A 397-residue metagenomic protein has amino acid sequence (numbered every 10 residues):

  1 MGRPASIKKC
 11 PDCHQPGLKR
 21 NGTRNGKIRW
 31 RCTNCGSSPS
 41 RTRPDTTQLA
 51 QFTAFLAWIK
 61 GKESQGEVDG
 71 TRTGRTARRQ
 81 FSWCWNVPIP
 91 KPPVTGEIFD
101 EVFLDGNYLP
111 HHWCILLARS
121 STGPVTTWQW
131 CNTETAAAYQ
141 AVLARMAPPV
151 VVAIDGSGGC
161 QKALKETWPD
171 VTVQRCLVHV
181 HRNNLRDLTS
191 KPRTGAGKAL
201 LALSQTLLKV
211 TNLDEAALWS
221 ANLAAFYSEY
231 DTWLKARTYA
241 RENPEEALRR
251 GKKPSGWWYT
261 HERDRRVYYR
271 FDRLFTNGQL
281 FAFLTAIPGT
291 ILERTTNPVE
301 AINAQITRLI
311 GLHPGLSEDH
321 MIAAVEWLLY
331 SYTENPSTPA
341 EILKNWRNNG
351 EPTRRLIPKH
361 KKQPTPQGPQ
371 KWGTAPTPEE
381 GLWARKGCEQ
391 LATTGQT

Functional and structural regions predicted by a protein language model:
M1-K8: A broadly conserved sequence feature marking short terminus-proximal activation segments in nucleic acid-centric
G2, R24-K27, R31, S38-R41 (+1 more regions): RNase H-like nuclease fold core
C10-C13, C32: Short cysteine-rich clusters marking metal-coordination/redox-active sites
L18-R24, T42-D45: Short Cys/His-rich "knuckle" micro-motifs
R29, N34-P44, Q51, Q161 (+1 more regions): Acidic/histidine-rich catalytic cores and adjacent linkers of DNA breakage/strand-transfer/modification proteins
T46-E63: Short, amphipathic alpha-helical "recognition" segments used to contact nucleic acids or chromatin
E63-T71: DNA-recognition alpha helix
I154-T206: Conserved beta-strand -> loop -> alpha-helix junction used to position metal-binding or nucleic-acid-contacting
